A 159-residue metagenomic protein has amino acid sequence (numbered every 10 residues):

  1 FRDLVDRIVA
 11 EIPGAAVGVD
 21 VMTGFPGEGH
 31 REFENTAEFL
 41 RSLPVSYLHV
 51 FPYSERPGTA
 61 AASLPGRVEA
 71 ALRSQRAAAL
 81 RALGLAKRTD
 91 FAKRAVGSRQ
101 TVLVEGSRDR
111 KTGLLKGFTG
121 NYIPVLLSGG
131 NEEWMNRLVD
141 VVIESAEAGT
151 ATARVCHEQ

Functional and structural regions predicted by a protein language model:
F1-T59, A79-D90: Conserved C-terminal portion of the radical SAM core fold that forms the substrate/S-adenosylmethionine-binding
S63-Q159: Terminal RNA-binding accessory module
